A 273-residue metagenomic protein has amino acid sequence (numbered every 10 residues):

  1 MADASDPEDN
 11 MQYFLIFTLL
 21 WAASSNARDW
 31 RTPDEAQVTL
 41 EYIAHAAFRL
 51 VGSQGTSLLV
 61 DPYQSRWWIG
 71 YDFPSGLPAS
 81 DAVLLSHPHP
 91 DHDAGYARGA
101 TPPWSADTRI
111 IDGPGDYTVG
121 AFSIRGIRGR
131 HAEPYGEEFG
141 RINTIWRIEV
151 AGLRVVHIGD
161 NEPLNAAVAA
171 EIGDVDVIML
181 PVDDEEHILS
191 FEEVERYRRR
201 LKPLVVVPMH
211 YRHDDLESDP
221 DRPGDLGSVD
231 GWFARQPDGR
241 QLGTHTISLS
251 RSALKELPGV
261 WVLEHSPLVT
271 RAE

Functional and structural regions predicted by a protein language model:
A2-N10: Short, Lys/Arg-enriched N-terminal segments with co-localized hydrophobic residues within the first ~10-30 amino acids
Y13-W21: Bacterial N-terminal signal peptides
L20, S24-A82, A106-G173, V177 (+2 more regions): Core dinuclear metal-dependent hydrolase active-site scaffold
E41, V205-E273: Binuclear metal-ion centers of metallo-dependent hydrolases, dominated by the metallo-beta-lactamase
S65-I69, P88-A94, P163-A166, E185-S190 (+1 more regions): Active-site environment of divalent metal-dependent phosphoester hydrolases
S80, D176-V177, V194-Y211: Proline-aspartate-enriched helix->loop->beta-strand connector
S80-P90: Metallo-beta-lactamase
G140-R141, S190-R196, D225: Charged helix-capping and loop-helix junction motifs
